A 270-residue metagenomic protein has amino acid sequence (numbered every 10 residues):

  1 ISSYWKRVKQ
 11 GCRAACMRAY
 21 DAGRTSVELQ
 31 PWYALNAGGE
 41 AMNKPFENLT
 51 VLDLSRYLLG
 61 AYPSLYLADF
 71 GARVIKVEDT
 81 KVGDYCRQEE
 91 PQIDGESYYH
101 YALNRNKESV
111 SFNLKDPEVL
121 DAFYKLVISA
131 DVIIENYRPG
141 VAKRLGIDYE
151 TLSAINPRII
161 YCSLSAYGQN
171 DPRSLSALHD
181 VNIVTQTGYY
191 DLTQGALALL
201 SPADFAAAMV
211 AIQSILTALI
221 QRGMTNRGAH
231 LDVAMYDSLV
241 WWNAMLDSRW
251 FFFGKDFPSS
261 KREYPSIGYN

Functional and structural regions predicted by a protein language model:
N43, N170, S176, D180 (+1 more regions): Acidic, glycine-rich segments within the central catalytic cores of soluble metabolic enzymes that bind/position
F46-N48: Phosphate-coordination loops involved in phosphoryl transfer and adenosine-cofactor binding
L52, Y98-A154: A structured beta-alpha segment of the ubiquitous adenosine-cofactor-binding alpha/beta core
G60-A61: N-terminal Rossmann-fold NAD(P) dinucleotide-binding loop
D69-N106: Glycine-rich phosphate-binding loop and adjoining beta1-alpha1-beta2 segment of Rossmann-like nucleotide-binding folds
D116, E135-D191, F205: N-terminal Rossmann-like NAD(P) cofactor-binding subdomain of oxidoreductases, focused on the glycine-rich
